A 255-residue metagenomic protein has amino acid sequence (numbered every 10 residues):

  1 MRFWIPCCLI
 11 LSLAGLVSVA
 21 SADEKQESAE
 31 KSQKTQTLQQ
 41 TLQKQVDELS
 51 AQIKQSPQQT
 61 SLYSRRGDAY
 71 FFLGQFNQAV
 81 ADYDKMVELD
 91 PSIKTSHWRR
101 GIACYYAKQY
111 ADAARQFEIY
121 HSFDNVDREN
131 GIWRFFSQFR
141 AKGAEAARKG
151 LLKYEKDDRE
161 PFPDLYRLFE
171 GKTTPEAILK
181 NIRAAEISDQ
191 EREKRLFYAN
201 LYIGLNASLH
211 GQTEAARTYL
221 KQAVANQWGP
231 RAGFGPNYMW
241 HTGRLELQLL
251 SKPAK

Functional and structural regions predicted by a protein language model:
Q52, K85-M86, I119-Y120, Y154 (+1 more regions): Canonical positions in the second alpha-helix
Q55, L89, F123-D124, D157 (+2 more regions): Structural marker of alpha-solenoid helical repeat scaffolds
D68, I102, F136-F139, L205 (+1 more regions): Residue-level recognition of tetratricopeptide repeat
